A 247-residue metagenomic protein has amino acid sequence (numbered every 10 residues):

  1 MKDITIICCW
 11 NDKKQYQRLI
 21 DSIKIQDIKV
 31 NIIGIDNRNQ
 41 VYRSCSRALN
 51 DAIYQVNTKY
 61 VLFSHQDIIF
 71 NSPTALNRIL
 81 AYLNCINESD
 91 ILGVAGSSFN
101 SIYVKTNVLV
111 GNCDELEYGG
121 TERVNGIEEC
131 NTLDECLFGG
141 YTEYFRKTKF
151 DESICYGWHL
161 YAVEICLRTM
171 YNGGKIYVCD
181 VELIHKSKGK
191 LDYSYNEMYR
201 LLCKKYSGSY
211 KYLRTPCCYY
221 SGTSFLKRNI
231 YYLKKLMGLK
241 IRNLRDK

Functional and structural regions predicted by a protein language model:
I4, D12-D27: Short, well-formed alpha-helical segments that are part of the catalytic scaffolds of diverse glycosyltransferases
Q40-Q55: Glycine-rich, basic loop-to-helix element that forms the pyrophosphate-binding segment of sugar-nucleotide handling
V61: Short aromatic/hydrophobic "clamp" motif used to bind/position activated sugar donors
H65-I69: The conserved acidic donor/metal-binding loop of glycosyltransferases
P73-V108: Conserved donor NDP-sugar-binding/catalytic core segment of glycosyltransferases
L109-N131: Short, flexible, basic/aromatic active-site loop/helix in glycosyltransferases
T132-T148, I154-E182: A short, conserved alpha-helix in the catalytic core of glycosyltransferases
Y177-K205: Active-site donor/metal-binding and catalytic loop motifs of nucleotide-sugar-dependent glycosylation enzymes
